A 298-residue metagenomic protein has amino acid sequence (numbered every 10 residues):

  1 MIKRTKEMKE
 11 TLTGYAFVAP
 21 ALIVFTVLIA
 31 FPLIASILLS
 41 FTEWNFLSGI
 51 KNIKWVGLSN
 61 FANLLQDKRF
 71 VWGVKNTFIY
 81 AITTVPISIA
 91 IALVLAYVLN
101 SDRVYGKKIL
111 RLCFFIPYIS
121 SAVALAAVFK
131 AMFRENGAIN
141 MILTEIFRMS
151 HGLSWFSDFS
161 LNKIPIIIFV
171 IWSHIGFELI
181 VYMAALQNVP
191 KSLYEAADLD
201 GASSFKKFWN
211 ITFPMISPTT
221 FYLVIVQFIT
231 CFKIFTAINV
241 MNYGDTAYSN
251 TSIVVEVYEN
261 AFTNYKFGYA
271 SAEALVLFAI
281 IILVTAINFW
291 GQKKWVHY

Functional and structural regions predicted by a protein language model:
M1-R4: N-terminal leader/signal peptides at the extreme start of proteins
K6-Y298: A structural signal for multi-pass alpha-helical bundles of membrane permease subunits that mediate small-molecule
